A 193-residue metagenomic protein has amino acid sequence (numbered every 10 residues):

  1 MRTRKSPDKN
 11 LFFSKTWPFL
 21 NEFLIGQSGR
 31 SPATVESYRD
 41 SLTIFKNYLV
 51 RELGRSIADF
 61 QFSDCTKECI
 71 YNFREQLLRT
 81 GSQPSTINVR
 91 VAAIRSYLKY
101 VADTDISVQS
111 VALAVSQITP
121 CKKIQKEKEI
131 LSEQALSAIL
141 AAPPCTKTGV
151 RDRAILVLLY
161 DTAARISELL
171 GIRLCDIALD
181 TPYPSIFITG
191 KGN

Functional and structural regions predicted by a protein language model:
M1-N193: Conserved catalytic core of the tyrosine transesterase superfamily
